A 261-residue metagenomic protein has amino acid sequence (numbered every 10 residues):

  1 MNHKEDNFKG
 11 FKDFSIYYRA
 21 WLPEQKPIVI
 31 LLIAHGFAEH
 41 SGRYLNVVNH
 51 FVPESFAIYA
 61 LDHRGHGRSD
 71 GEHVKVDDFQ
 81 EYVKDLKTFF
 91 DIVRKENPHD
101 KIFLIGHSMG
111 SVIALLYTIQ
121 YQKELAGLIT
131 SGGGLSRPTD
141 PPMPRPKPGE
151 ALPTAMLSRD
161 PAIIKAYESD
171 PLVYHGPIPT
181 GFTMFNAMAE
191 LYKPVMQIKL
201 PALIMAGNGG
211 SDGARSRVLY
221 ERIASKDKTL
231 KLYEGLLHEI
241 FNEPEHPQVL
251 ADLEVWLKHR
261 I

Functional and structural regions predicted by a protein language model:
M1-Q25: N-terminal cap/lid segment of alpha/beta-hydrolase-fold proteins
A38-S41, G67-N97: Catalytic nucleophile-loop/oxyanion-hole region of alpha/beta-hydrolase and closely related hydrolase-like folds
S41-R43, V48-E72: Conserved alpha/beta-hydrolase
E96-S108: Alpha/beta-hydrolase fold nucleophile elbow
I129-P138: Active-site nucleophile loop of the alpha/beta-hydrolase fold
I198, I204-A206: Short beta-strand/loop motif that positions the catalytic acidic residue of the alpha/beta-hydrolase fold
A206-E234: Conserved loop-alpha-helix segment in the C-terminal half of the alpha/beta-hydrolase fold that carries the catalytic
T229-I261: Catalytic active-site module of serine/aspartate enzymes centered on a nucleophile-bearing elbow/loop
